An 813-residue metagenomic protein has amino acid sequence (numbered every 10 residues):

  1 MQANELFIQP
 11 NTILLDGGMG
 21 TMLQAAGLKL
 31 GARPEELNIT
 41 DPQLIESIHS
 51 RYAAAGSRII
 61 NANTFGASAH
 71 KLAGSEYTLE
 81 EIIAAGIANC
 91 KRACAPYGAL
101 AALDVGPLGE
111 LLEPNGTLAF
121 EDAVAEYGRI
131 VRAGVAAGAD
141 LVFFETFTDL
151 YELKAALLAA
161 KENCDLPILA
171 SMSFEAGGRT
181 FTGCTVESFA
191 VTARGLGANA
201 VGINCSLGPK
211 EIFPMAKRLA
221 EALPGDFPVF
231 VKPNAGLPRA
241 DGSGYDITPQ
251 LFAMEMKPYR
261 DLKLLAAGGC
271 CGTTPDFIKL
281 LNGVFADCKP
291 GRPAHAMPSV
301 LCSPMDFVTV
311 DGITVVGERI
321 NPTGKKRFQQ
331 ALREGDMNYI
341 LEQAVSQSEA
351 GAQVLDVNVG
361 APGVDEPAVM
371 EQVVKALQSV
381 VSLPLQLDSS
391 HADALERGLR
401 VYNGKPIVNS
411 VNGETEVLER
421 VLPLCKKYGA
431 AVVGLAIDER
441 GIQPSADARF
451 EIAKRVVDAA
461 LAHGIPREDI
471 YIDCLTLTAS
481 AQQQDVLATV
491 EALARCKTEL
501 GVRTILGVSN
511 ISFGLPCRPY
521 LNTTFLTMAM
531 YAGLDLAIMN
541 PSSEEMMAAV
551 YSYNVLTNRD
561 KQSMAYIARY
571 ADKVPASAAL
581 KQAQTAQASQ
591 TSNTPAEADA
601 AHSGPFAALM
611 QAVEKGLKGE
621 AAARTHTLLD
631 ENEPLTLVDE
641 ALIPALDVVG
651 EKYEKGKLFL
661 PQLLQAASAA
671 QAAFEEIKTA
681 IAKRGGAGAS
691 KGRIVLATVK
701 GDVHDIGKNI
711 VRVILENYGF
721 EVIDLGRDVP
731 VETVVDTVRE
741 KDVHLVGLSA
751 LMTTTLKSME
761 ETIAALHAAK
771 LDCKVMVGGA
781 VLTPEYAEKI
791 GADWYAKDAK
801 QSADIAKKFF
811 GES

Functional and structural regions predicted by a protein language model:
M1-D473, L477-S813: Domain-level signal for soluble alpha/beta catalytic cores
